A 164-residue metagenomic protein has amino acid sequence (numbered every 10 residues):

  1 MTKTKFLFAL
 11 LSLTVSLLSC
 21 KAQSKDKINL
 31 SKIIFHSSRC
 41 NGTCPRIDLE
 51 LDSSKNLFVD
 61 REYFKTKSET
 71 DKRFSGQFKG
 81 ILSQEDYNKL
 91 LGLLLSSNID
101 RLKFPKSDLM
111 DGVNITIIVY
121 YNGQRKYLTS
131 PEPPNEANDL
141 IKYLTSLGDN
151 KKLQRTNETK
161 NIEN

Functional and structural regions predicted by a protein language model:
M1-I28: Bacterial Sec-dependent N-terminal signal peptides
K5, C44-R46, G112-N114: Short beta-strand-initiation
C20-N41, L91, S97-N164: Short, well-ordered, aromatic-rich surface patches in folded extracellular/luminal domains
R39-S68: N-terminal secretory signal peptides
I47-L51, Q77-G80, I115-I118: Hydrophobic/aromatic beta-strand elements that line small-molecule binding cavities or substrate pockets in beta-rich
E50, E69-R73, K79-L82, Q124-P133: Short amphipathic beta-strand/extended segments with alternating polar/hydrophobic composition
D60, K65-D100: A short-motif feature that recognizes glycine-rich, charge-decorated loops that bind or process nucleotide phosphates
